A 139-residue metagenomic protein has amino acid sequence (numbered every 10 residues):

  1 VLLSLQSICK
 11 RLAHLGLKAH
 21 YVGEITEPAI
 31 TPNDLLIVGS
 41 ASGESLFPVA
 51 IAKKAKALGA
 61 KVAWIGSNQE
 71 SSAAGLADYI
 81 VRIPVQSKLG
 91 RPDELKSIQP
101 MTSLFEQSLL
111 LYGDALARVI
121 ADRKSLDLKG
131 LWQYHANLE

Functional and structural regions predicted by a protein language model:
L2-L111, A117-R118: Glycine-rich phosphate-binding loops that contact phosphosugars or nucleotide phosphates
A115, A121-E139: A short, charged, Gly/Pro-tolerant segment at domain boundaries
